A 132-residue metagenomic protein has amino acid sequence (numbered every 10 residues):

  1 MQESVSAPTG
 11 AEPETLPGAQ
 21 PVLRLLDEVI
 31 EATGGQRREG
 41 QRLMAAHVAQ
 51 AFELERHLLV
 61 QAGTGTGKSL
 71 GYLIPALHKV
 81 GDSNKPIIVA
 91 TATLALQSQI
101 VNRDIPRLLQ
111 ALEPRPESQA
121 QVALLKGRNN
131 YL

Functional and structural regions predicted by a protein language model:
Q2-E31, N84-L132: A substrate-engagement module of RecA-like helicase motors
S6-Q61, G71-I74: Conserved pre-motif I regulatory segment
A46-E53, G67-P86, R103-Q110: Walker A/P-loop NTP-binding motif
Q61-G63, A92: P-loop (Walker A) phosphate-binding loop of NTP-binding proteins
A62, L77-H78, P116: Short, charged/polar low-complexity linear motifs in solvent-exposed/disordered segments
G65-K68, A95-Q97: Acidic, metal-coordinating catalytic cores used for nucleic-acid/nucleotide bond scission and strand-transfer chemistry
